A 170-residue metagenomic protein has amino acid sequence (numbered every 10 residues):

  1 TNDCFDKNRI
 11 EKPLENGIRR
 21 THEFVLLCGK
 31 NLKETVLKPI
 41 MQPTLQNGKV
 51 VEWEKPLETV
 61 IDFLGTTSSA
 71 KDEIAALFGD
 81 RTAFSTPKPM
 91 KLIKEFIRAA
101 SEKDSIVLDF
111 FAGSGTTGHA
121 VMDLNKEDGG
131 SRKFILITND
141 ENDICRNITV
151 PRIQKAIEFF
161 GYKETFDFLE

Functional and structural regions predicted by a protein language model:
T1-I106: Class I S-adenosyl-L-methionine
N2, V60, F134-L136, F168: Conserved beta-strand scaffold positions in the cores of enzyme catalytic domains, especially in NTP/NDP-utilizing
I18, Y162-K163: Generic detection of intrinsically disordered/low-complexity segments and helix-coil linkers/edges
I61-G65, N139, E170: Short loop/turn segments at strand-loop or loop-helix junctions that form parts of catalytic or ligand-binding pockets
M90-G161: Conserved S-adenosyl-L-methionine
E164-E170: A conserved beta-strand->alpha-helix junction
